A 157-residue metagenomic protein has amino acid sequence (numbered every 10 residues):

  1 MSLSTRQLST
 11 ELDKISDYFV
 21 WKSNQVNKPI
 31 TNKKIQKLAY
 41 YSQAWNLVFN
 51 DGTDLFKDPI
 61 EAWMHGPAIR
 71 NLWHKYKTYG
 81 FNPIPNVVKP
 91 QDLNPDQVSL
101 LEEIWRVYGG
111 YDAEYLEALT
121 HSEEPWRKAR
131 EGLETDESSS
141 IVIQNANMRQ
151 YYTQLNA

Functional and structural regions predicted by a protein language model:
M1-A157: Domain-edge interaction signal
